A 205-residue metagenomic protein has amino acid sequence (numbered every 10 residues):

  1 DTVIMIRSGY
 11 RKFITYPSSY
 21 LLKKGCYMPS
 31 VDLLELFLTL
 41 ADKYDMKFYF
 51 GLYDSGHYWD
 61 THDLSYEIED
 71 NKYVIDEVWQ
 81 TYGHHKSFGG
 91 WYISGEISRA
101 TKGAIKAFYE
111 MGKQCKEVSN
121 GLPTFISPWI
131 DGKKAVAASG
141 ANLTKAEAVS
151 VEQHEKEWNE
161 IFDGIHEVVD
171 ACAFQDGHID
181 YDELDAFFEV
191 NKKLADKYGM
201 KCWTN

Functional and structural regions predicted by a protein language model:
D1-N205: Glycan-processing catalytic domains of CAZymes
